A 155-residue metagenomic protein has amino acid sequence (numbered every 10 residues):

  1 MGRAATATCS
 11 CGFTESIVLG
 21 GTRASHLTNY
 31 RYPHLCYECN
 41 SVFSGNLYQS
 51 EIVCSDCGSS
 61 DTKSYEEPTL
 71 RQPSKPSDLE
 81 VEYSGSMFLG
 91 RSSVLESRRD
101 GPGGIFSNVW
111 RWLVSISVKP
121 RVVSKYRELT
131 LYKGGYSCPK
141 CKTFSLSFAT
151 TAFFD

Functional and structural regions predicted by a protein language model:
A5-Y48: Acidic (E/D-rich), amphipathic helical modules within compact regulatory domains
T8-C11, C36-C39, C54-C57, S124 (+1 more regions): Short cysteine-rich clusters marking metal-coordination/redox-active sites
T14-I17, S44, D61-S64, T143-A149: Short functional micro-motifs and their immediate structural scaffolds
T22-R31, L47-Q49, V122-G135, T151-D155: Short linker/helix segments within small regulatory modules
H26-S41, D78-E80, Y132-F144: Cysteine-rich micro-motifs
Y48-T62: Disulfide-bonded cysteine-rich modules in secreted/extracellular proteins, activating on the conserved Cys frameworks
S59-K125: Mixed-charge, low-complexity intrinsically disordered segments
